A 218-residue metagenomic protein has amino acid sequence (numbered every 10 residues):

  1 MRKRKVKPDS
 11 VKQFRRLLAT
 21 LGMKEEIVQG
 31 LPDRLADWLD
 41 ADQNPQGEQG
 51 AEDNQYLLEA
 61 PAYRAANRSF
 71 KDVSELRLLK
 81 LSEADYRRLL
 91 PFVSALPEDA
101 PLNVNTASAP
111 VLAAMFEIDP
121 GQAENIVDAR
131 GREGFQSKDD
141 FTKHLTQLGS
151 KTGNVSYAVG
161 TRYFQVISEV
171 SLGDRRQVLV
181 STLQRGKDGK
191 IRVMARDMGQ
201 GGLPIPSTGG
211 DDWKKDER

Functional and structural regions predicted by a protein language model:
M1-R218: Compositionally biased linear targeting/interaction segments
